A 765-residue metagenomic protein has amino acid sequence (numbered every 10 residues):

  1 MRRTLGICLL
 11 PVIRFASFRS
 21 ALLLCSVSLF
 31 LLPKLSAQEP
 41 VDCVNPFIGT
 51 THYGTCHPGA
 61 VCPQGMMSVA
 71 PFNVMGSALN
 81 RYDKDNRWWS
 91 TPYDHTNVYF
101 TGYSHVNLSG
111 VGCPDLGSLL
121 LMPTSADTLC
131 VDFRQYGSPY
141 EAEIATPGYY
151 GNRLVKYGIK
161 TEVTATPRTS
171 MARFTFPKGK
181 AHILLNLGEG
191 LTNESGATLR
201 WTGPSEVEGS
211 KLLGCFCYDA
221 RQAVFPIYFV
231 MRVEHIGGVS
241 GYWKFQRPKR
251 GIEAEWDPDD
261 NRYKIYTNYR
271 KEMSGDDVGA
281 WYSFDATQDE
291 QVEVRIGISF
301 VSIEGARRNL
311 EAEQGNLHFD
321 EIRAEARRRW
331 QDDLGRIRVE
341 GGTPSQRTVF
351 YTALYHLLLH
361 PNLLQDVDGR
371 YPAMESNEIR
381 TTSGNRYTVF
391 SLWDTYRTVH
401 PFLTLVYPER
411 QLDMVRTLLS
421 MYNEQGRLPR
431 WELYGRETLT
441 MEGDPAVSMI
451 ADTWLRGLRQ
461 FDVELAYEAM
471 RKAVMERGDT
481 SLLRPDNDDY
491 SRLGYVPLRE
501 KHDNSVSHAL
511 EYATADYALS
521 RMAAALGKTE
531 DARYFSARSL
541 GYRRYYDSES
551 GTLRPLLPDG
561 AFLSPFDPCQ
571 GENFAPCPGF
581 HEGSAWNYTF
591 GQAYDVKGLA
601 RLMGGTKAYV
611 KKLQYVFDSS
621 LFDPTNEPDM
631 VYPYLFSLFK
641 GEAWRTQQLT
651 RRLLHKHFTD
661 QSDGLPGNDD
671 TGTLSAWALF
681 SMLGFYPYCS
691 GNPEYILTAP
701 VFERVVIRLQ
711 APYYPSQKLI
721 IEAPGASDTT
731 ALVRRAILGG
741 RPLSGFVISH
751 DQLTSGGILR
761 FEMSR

Functional and structural regions predicted by a protein language model:
M1-Q38: Bacterial Sec-dependent N-terminal signal peptides
Q38-S448, W454-L510, A518-R544, S550-L553 (+8 more regions): Accessory carbohydrate-recognition regions in carbohydrate-active enzymes
A515: ATP-dependent phospho-/nucleotidyl transfer catalytic cores
